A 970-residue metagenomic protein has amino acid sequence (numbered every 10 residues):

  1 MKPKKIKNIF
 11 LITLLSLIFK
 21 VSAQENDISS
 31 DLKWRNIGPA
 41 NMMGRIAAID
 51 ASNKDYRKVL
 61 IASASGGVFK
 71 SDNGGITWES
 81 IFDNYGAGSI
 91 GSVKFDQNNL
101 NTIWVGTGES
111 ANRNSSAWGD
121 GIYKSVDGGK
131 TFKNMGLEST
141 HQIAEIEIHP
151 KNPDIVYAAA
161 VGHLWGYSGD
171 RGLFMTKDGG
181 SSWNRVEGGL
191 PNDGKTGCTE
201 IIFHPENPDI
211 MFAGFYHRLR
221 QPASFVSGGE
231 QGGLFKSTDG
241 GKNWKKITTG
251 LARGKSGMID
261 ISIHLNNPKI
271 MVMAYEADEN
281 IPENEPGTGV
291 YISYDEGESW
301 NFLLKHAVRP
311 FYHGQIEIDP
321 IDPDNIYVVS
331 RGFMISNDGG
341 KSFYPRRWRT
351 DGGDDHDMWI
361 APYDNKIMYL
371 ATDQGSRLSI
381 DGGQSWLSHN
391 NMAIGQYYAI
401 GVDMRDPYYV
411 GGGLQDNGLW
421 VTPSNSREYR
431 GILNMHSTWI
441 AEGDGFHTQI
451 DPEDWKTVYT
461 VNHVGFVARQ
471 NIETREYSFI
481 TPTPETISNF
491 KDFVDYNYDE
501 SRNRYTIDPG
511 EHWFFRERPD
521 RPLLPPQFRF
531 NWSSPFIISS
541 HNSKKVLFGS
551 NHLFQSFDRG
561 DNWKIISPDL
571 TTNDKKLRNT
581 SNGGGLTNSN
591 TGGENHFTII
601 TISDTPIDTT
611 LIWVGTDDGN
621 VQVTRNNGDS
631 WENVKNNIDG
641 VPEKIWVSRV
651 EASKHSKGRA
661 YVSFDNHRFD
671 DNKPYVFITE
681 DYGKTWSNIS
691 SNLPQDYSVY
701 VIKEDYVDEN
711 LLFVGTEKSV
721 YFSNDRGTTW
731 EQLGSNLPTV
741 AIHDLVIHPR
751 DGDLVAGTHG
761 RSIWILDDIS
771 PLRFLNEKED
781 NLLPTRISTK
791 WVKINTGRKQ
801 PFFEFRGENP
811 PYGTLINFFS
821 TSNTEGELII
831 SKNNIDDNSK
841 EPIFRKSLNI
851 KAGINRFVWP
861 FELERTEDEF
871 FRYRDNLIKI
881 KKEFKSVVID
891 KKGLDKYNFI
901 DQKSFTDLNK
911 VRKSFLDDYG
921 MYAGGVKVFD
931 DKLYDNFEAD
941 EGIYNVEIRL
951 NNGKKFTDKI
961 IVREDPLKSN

Functional and structural regions predicted by a protein language model:
K2-F10: Bacterial N-terminal signal peptides that target proteins for export
T13-A23: Hydrophobic h-region of N-terminal signal peptides that target proteins for export in Gram-negative bacteria
Q24-E804, P811-G813: Beta-propeller blade termini and top-face loops
A468-Q470, I816-N817, N823-N838: Beta-strand-rich binding/interaction modules
K799-S822, I854-V858: Contiguous beta-strand segments within globular domains
E841-E938: Glycine-centered tight-turn motifs at strand-turn-strand junctions
N855, G942-I948: A short tyrosine-centered beta-strand micro-motif
R949-N970: C-terminal tail/sorting-segment detector
